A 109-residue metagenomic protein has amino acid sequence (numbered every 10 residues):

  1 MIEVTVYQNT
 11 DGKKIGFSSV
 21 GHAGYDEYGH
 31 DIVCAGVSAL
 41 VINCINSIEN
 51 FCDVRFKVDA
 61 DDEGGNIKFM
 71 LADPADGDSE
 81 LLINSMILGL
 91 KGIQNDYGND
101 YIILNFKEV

Functional and structural regions predicted by a protein language model:
M1-I32, V41-I42, S47-V109: N-terminal intrinsically disordered, cationic/polar leader segments that include organellar targeting peptides
A35: A short mixed-secondary-structure module that forms the rim of ligand-binding clefts
